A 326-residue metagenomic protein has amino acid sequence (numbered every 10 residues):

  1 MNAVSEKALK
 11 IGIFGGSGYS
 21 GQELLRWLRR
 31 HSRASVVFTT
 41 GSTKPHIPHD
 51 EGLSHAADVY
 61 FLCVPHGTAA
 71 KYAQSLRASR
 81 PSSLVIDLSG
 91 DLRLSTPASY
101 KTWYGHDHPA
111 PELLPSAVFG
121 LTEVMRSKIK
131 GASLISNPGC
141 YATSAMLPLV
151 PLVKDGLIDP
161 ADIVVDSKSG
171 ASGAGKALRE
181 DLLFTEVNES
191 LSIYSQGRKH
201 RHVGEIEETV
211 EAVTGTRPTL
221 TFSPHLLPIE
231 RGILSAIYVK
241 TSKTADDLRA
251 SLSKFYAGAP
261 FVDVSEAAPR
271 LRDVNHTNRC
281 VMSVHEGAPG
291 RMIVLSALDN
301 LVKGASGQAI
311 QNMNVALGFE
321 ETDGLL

Functional and structural regions predicted by a protein language model:
N2-Q196, H285-A288, D323-L325: N-terminal Rossmann-like NAD(P) cofactor-binding subdomain of oxidoreductases, focused on the glycine-rich
K10-I13, S136, A236-Y238, V294-A297: Short glycine-rich or small-residue beta-strand-to-loop segments that form or flank ligand, phosphate, metal/Fe-S
Y19, H31-S54, C63-V64, A161-S167 (+1 more regions): C-terminal substrate-binding/catalytic lobe of Rossmann-fold NAD(P)-dependent oxidoreductases
L25, M146-V153, V203-E207, R249 (+2 more regions): Predominant activation on well-ordered alpha-helical scaffold segments within soluble catalytic domains
P151-D155, K240, V315-F319: Active-site catalytic microenvironments for nucleophilic, acid-base chemistry
R279-L326: NAD(P)-dependent Rossmann-like dehydrogenase/reductase catalytic/cofactor-binding core
